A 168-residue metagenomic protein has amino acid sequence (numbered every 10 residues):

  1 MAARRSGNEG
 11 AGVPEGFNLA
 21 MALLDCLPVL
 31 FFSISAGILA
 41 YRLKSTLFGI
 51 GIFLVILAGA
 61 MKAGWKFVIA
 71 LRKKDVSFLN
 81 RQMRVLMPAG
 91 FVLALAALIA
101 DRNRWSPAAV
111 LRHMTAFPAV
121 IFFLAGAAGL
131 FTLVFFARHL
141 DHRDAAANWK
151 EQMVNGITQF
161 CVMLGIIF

Functional and structural regions predicted by a protein language model:
A2-L54, A63-F168: Polytopic alpha-helical membrane-helix bundles and their juxtamembrane interface segments in multi-pass membrane
